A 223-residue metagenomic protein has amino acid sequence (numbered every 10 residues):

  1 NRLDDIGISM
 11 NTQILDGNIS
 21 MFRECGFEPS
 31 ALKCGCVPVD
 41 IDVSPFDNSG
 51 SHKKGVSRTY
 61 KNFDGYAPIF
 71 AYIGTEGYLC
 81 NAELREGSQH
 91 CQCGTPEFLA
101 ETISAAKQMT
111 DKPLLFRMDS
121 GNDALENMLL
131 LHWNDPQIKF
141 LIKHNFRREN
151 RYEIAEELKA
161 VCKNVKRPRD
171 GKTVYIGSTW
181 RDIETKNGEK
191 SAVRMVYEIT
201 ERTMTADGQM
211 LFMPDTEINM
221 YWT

Functional and structural regions predicted by a protein language model:
N1, G35-P45, G77, L115-D123 (+2 more regions): Short, conserved catalytic/metal-binding motifs centered on acidic residues
N1-A31, N81, A100-D111, L115-S120 (+2 more regions): Short alpha-helical elements
N1-A71: Active-site-proximal, Lys/Arg-enriched surface segment that forms a nucleic-acid-binding/basic interface patch
V43-D47, E86-S88, S120-A124, F146-R148: Active-site-proximal loop/turn and secondary-structure-junction residues that shape catalytic pockets, frequently
G50, T59-T110, N219: Electropositive, glycine- and tryptophan-enriched low-complexity nucleic-acid-binding patches
Y60-P68, N134-N150: Acidic, His- and aromatic-enriched active-site or binding-groove loops in soluble protein domains that engage sugars
E97, E101-S104, E126-W133, Y175-K186 (+1 more regions): Alpha-helical scaffolding segments of alpha/beta enzyme cores, especially the outer helices of TIM-barrel or partial
K139-T223: An anionic, glycine-rich sequence signature occurring as long contiguous blocks
